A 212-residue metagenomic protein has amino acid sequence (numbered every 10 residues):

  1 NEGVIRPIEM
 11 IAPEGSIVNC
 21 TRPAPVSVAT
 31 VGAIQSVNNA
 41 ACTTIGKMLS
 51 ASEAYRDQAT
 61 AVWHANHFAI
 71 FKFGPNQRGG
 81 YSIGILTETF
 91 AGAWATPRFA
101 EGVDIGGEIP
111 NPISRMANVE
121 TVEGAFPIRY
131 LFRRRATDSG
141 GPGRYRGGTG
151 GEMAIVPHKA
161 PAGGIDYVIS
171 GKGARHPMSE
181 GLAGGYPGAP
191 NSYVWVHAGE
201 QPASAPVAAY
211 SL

Functional and structural regions predicted by a protein language model:
N1-L212: Glycine/proline-enriched, intrinsically flexible loops and inter-domain linkers
